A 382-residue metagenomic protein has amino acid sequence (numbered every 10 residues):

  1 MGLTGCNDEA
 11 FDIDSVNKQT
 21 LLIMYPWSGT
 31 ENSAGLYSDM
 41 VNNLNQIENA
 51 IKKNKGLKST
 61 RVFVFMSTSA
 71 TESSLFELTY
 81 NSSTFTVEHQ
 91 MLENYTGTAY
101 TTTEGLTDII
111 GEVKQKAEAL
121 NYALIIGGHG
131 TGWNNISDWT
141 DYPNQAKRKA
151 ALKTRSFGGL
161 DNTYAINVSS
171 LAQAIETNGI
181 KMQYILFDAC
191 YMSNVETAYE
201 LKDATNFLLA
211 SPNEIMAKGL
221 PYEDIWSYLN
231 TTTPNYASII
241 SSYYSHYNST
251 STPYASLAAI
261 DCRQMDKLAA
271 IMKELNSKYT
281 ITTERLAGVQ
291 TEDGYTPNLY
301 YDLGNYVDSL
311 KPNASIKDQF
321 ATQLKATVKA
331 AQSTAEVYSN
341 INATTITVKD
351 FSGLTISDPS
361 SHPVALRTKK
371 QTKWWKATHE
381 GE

Functional and structural regions predicted by a protein language model:
M1-I23: Bacterial Sec-dependent N-terminal signal peptides
D12-D14, T140, A150-E382: Terminal, contiguous helix-loop blocks that mediate binding/assembly
K18-T20, G56-V62, A117-A123, G179-Y184 (+1 more regions): Loop/turn elements at helix/coil->beta-strand transitions in domains of secreted/extracellular proteins
L22-M24, G127, P359: Short hydrophobic segments within beta-strands
Y25-W27, A189-C190: Structural motif
P26-G130: A domain-level signal for caspase-like cysteine endopeptidase catalytic cores and their zymogen-processing architecture
T30-Y37, E72-S74, G132-I136, M192-T197 (+1 more regions): Extracytoplasmic/secreted cell-surface and envelope-processing proteins
S67-A70, S82-T84, T98-T177, A189-C190 (+2 more regions): Catalytic-core segments of thiol-dependent peptidases
